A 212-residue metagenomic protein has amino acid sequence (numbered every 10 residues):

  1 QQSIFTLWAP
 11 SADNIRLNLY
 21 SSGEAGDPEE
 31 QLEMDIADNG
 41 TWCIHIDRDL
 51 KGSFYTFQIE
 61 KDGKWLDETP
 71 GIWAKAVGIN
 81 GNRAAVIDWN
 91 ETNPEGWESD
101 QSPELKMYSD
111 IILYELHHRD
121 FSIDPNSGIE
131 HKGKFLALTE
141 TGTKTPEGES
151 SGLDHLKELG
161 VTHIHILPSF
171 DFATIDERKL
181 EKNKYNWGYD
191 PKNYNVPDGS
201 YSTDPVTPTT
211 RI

Functional and structural regions predicted by a protein language model:
Q1, P28, I36-T141: The feature marks proteins involved in alpha-glucan
S3-T6: Structural beta-strand segments of beta-rich domains
W8-I15, L50: Short proline/glycine-enriched turn/loop motifs at strand-loop junctions of beta-rich domains
R16-N18, Q58: Beta-strand signatures of extracellular beta-sandwich domains
N18, R119, L167, P197: Conserved residues at the C-terminal ends of beta-strands
H118-D120, D124-P125, H131-E149, D154-H165 (+1 more regions): Phosphate-binding active sites in nucleotide-utilizing proteins
S127-K144, D176-I212: Aromatic- and acidic-residue-enriched carbohydrate-binding clefts of CAZyme catalytic domains
L156-N183: Carboxylate/His-rich catalytic cores and anion/metal-binding grooves
